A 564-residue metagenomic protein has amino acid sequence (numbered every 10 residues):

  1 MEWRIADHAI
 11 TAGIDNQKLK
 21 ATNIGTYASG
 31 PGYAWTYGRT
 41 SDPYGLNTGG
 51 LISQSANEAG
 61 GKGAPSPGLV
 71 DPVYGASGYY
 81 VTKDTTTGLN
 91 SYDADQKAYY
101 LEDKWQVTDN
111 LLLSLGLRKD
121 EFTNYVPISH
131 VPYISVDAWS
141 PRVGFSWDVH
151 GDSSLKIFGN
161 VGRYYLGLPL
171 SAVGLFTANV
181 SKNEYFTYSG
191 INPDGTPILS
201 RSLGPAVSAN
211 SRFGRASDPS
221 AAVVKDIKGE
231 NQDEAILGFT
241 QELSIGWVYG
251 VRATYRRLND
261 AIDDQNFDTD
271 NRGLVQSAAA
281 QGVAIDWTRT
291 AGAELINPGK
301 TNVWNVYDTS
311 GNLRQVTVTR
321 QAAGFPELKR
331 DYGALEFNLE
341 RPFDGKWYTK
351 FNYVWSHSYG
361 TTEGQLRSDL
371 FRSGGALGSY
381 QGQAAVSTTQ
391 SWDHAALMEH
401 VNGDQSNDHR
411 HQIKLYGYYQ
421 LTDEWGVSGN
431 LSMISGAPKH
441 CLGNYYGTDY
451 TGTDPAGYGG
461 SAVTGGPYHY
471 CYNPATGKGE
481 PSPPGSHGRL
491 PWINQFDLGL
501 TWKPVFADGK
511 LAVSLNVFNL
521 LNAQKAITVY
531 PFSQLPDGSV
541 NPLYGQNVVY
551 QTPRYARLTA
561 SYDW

Functional and structural regions predicted by a protein language model:
D7-S154, D194, G364-Q365, D369: Signature of Gram-negative outer-membrane beta-barrel scaffolds
H8-I10, N110-L113, D152-L155, G246-Y249 (+4 more regions): Repeated loop/turn-to-beta-strand initiation elements of outer-membrane beta-barrel proteins
A12-K18, L115-K119, G159-R163, V251-Y255 (+4 more regions): Transmembrane beta-barrel strands of outer-membrane/channel proteins
D15-V70, R163-A206, G250-S310, T362-G382 (+4 more regions): A surface-exposed, glycine/aromatic-enriched loop/edge motif typical of exported proteins
Y80, P127, Y133-S140, F145-A323 (+4 more regions): Solvent-exposed loop/turn elements at secondary-structure boundaries
D95-L101, W139-F145, V223, D233-L237 (+5 more regions): Hydrophobic, lipid-facing positions within transmembrane beta-strands of outer-membrane proteins
T108, L112, G250-C441, T559-D563: Gram-negative outer-membrane beta-barrel transporters
G246, D260, D264, H357-Y359 (+3 more regions): C-terminal beta-signal and adjacent terminal beta-strands/loops of Gram-negative outer-membrane beta-barrel proteins
